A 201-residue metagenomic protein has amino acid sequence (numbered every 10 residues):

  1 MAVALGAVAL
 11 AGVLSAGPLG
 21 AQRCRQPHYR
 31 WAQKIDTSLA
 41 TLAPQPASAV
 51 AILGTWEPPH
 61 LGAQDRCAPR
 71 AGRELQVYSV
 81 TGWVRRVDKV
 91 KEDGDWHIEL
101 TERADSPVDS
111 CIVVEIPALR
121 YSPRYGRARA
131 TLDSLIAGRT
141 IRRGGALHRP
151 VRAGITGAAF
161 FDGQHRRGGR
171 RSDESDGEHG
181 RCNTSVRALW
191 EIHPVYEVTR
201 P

Functional and structural regions predicted by a protein language model:
M1-A2, H97: Aromatic-residue detector
A2-A16: Bacterial N-terminal signal peptides
G20-P201: OB-fold and OB-like single-stranded nucleic-acid-recognition modules and their adjacent interaction interfaces
